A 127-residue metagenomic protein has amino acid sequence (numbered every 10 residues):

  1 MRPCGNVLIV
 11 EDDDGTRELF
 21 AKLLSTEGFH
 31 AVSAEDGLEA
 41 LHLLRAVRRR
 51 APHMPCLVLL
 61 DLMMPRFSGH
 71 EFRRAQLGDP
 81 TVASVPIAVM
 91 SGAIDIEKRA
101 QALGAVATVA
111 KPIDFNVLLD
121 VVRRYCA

Functional and structural regions predicted by a protein language model:
P3-G15, F20-L24, V58: Conserved acidic segment of CheY-like receiver
D14-E35, F115: Two-component/phosphorelay signaling modules centered on CheY-like receiver
S33-L57: Acidic, metal-coordinating helix/loop segments flanking the phosphotransfer/catalytic sites of two-component signaling
D61: Active-site residues of response regulator receiver
M64: Receiver (REC) domain active-site loop signature in two-component systems and cognate sites in sensor histidine kinases
A88-M90: Hydrophobic/aromatic residues positioned on beta-strands within the core alpha/beta folds
I113-C126: C-terminal output helix
